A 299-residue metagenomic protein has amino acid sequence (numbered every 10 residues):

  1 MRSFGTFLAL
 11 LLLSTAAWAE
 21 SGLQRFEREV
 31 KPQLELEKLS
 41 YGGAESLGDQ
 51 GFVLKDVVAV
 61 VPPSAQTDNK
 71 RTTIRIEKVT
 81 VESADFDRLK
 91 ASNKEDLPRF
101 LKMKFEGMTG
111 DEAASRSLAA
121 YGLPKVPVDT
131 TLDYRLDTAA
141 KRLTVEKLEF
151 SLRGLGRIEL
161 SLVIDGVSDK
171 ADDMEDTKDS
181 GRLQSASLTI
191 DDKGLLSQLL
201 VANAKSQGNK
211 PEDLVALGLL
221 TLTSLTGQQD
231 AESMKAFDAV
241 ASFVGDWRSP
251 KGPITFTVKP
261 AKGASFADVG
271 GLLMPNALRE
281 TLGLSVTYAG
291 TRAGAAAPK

Functional and structural regions predicted by a protein language model:
M1-A19: Gram-negative bacterial Sec-dependent N-terminal signal peptides
A17-K299: Glycine-rich, small/hydroxylated-residue low-complexity segments
